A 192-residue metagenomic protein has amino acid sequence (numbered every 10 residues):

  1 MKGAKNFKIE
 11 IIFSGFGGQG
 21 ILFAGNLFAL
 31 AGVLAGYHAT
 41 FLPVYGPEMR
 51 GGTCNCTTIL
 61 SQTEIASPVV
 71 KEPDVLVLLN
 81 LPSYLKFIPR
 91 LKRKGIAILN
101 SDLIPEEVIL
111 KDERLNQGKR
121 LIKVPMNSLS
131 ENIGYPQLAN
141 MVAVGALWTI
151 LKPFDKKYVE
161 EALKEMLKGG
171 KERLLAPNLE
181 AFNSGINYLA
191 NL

Functional and structural regions predicted by a protein language model:
M1-L192: Active-site cofactor/cluster-binding pocket
